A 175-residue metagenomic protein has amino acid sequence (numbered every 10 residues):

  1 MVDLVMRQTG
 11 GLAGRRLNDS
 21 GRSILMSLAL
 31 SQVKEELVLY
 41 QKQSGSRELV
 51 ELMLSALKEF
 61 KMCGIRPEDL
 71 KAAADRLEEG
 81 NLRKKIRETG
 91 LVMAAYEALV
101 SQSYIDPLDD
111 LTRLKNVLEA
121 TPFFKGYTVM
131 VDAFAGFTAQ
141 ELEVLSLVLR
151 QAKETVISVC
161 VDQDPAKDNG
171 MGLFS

Functional and structural regions predicted by a protein language model:
M1-A72, R76, G80: Conserved P-loop NTPase-based nucleic-acid remodeling module centered on helicase motor cores
N18-D19, D69-S175: Conserved helicase NTPase motor core
